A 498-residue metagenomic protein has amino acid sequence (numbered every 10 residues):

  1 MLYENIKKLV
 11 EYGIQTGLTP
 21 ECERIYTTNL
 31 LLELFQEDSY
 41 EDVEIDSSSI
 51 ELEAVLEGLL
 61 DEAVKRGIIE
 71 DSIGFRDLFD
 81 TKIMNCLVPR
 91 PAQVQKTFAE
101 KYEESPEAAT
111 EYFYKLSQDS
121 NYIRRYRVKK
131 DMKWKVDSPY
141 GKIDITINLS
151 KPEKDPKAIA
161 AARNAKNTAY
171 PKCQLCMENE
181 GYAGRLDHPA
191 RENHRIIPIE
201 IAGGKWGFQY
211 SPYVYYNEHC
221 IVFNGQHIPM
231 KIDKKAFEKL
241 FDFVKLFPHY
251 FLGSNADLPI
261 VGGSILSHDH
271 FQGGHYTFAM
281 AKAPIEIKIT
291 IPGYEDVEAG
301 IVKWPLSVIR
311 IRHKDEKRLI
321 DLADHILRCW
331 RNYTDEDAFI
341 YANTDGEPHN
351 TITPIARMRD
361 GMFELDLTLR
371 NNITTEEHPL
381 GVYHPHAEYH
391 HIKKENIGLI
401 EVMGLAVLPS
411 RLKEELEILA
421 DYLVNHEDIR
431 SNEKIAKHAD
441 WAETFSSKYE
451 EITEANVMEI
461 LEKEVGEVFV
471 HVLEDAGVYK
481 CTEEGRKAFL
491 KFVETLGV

Functional and structural regions predicted by a protein language model:
M1-V222, Q226-P229, P305, L319-A323 (+2 more regions): Active-site microenvironments that recognize anionic phosphate/pyrophosphate groups
N193-R195, H227-L252: Helical scaffold of the NTase/Pol beta-like nucleotidyltransferase catalytic core
N224, H270-F271: Generic structural signal marking isolated hydrophobic packing positions within regular secondary structure
K235, V244-S267, G273-L327, R331-T334: Catalytic or ion-translocation cores adjacent to nucleophile or general acid/base/metal-coordination motifs in diverse
